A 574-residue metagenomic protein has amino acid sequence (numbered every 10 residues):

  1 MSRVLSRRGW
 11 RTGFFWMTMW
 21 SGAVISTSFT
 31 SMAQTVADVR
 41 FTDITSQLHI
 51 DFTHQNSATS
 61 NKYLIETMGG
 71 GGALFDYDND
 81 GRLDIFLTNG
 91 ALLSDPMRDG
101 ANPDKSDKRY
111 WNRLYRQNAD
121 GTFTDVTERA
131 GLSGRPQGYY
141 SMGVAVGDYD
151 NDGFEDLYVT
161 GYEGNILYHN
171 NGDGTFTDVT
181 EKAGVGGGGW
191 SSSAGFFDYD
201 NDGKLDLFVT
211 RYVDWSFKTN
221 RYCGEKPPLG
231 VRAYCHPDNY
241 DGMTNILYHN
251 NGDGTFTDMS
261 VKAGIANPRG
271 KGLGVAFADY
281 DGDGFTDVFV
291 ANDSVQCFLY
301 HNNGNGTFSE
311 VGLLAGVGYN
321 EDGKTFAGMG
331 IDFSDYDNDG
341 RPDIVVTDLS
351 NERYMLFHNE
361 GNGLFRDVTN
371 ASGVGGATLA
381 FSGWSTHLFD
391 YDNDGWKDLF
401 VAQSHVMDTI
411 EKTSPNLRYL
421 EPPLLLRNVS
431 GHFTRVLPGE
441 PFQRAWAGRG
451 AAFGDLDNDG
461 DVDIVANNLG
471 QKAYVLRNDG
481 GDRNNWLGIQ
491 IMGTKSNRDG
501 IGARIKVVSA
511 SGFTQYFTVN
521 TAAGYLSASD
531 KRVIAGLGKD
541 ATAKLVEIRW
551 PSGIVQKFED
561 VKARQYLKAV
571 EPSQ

Functional and structural regions predicted by a protein language model:
G13-S28: Bacterial N-terminal signal peptides
Q34-R40, A58, G376, R418-E421 (+1 more regions): Gly/Ser/Thr/Pro-enriched helix-cap/hinge segments flanking short amphipathic alpha-helices
F41-I44, T122-L132, D173-V185, G254-A266 (+3 more regions): Blade-edge beta-strand/turn elements of extracellular beta-propeller and related beta-sheet repeat scaffolds
I50-G71, K108, A130-A145, G184-G195 (+8 more regions): Repeat-based blade/solenoid architectures
G69-N79, R116, S141-F154, H169 (+8 more regions): Beta-propeller blade termini
I85-N89, D152-G161, L207-R211, D283 (+6 more regions): Hydrophobic beta-strand segments that make up the repeating blades of beta-propeller and related beta-repeat
T88-D107, R211-Y240, V401-Y419: Short, conserved, GDST-rich strand-edge loop motifs in beta-rich repeat architectures
Y110-N118, M243-N251, H301, F357-H358 (+1 more regions): Beta-propeller blade signature
